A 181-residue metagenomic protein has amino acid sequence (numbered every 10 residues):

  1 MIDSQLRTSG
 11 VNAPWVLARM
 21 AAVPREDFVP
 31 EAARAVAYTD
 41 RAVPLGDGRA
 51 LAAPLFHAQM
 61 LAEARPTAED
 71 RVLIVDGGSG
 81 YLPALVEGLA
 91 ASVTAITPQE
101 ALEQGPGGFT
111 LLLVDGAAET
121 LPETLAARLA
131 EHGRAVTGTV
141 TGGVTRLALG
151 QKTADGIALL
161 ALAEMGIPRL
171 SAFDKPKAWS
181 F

Functional and structural regions predicted by a protein language model:
M1-I96, Q151-D174, A178-F181: Class I SAM-dependent transferase core
A68-E69, L129-A135: Short glycine-dipeptide loop
V72, L112-L113: Receiver (REC) domain switch-region micro-motif
A101-L112, E119-T120: A short acidic, Gly/Pro-enriched loop at the edge of an enzyme's catalytic core that lines a small-molecule cofactor
G116-A117, T139: Glycine-rich, N-terminal phosphate-binding loop of Rossmann-like dinucleotide-binding domains
T120-L121, V144: Short glycine-rich, flexible loops that bind phosphorylated cofactors or substrates
G133-Q151: ADP-ribose/adenylate-binding Rossmann-like module
